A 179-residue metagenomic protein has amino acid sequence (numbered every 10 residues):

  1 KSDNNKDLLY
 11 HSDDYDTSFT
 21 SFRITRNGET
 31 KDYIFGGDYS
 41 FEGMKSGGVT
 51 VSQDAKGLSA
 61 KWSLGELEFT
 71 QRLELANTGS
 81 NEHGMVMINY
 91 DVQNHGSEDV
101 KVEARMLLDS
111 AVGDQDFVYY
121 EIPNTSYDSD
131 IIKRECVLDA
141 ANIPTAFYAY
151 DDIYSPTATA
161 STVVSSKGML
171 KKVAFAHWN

Functional and structural regions predicted by a protein language model:
D3-N5, L9-Y10, D14-D16, S40-T70 (+1 more regions): Polysaccharide-binding surfaces and accessory modules of carbohydrate-active proteins
F22-N27: N-terminal carbohydrate-binding/catalytic regions of secreted carbohydrate-active enzymes
D32-D38: Beta-strand-centric surfaces of beta-sandwich/beta-rich domains
